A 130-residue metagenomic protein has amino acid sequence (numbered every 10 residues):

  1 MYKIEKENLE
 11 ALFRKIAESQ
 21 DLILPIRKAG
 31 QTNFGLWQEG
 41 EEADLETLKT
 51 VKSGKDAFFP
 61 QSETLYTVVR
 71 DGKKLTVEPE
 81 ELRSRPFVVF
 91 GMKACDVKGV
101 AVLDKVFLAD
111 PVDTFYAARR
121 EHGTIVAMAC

Functional and structural regions predicted by a protein language model:
M1-C130: Iron-sulfur-associated redox domains of electron-transfer enzymes in respiratory and anaerobic energy metabolism
